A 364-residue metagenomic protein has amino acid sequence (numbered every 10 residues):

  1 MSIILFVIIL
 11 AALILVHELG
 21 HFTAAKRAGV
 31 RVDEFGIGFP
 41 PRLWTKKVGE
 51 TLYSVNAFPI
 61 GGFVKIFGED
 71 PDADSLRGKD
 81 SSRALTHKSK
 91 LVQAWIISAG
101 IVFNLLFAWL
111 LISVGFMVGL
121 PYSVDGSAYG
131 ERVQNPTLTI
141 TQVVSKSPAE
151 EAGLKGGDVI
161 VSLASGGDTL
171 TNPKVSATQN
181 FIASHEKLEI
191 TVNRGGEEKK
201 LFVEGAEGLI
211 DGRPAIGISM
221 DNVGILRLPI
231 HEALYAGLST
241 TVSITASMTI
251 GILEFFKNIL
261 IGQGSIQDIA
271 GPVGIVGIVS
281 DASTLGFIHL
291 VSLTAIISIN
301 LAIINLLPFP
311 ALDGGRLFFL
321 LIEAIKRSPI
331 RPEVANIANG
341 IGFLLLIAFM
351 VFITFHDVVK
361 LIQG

Functional and structural regions predicted by a protein language model:
S2-F6, S89-I97, N104, H289 (+1 more regions): Residue-level signature of transmembrane alpha-helical entry/exit and packing/kink sites in multi-pass membrane
S2-K79, I304-L307, A311-K326: Small-residue-rich helix-interface/hinge motifs
L10-I14, K65, N104, A108 (+3 more regions): Alpha-helical transmembrane segments of multi-pass membrane proteins
W44-K47, V124, I230-H231, L321-I337: Membrane interface segments of multi-pass transport proteins and intramembrane proteases
D74-L91, F103-G264: PDZ peptide-recognition modules
K257-G262, I297-L312: Transmembrane alpha-helix interface/packing and boundary motifs in multi-pass membrane proteins, characterized by
I259-I288: Long extracytoplasmic/lumenal interhelical loops at the membrane interface of multi-pass membrane proteins
F352-G364: Juxtamembrane boundary at the C-terminal end of a transmembrane helix
